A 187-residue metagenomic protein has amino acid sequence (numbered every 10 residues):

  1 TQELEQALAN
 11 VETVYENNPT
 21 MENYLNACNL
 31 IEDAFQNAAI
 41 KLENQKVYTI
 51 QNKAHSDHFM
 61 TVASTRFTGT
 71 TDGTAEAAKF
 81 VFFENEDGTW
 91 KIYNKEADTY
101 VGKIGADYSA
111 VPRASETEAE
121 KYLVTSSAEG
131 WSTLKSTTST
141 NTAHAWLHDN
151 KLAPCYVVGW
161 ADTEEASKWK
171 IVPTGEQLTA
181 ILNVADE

Functional and structural regions predicted by a protein language model:
T1-K46, G175-D186: Beta-rich interaction/scaffold domains
L42-N183, E187: Lectin-like carbohydrate-binding module/patch detector with strong preference for beta-trefoil
